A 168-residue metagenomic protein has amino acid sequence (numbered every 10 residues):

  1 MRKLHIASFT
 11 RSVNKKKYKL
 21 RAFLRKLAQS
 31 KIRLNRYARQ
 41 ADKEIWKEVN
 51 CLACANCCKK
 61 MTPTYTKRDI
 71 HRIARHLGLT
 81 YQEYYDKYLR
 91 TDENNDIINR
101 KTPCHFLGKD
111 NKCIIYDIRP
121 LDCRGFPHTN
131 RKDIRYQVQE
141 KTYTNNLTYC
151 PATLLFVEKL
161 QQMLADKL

Functional and structural regions predicted by a protein language model:
M1-L168: Short loop/turn segments that flank or connect secondary-structure elements
